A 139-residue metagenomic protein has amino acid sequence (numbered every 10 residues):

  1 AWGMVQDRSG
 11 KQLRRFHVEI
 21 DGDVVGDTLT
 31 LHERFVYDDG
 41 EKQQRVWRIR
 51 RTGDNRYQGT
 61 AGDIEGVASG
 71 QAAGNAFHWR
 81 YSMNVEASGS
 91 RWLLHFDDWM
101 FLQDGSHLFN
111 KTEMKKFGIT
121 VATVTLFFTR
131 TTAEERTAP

Functional and structural regions predicted by a protein language model:
W2-A87: Central antiparallel beta-sheet cores of small beta-barrel/beta-sandwich binding domains
K11-R14, R91-L93, A122: Short glycine/proline-enriched turns and hinge-like loops at secondary-structure junctions
A87-S88, I119: Short, well-ordered, mixed-charge alpha-helical segments that flank or form enzyme active sites
L94-P139: Edge beta-strand at a domain terminus
